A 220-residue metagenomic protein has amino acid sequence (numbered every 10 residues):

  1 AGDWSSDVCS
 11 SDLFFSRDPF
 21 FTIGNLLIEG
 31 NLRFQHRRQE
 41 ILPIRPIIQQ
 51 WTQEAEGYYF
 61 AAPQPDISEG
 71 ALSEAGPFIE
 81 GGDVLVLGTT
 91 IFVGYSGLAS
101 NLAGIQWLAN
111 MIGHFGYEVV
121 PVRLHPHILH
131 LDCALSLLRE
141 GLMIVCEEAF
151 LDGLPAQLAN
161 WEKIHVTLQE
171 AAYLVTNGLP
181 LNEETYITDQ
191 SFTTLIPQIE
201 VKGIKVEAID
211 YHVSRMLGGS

Functional and structural regions predicted by a protein language model:
A1-W4, V8: Single conserved hydrophobic/aromatic residue that forms the stacking wall/gate of nucleotide- or nucleobase-binding
D12-T22, S73-G88, H127-R139, Y173-P180 (+1 more regions): Structural signature of eukaryotic scaffold interfaces centered on beta-propeller domains
G24-L72: Long, hydrophobic, well-ordered secondary-structure blocks that form the structural core and pocket-lining surfaces
E29-R38, T90-A99, P121, E184: Flexible, glycine/proline-enriched loop segments at strand-loop-helix junctions that form or flank small-ligand binding
A55-I112: Loop-centered beta-sheet repeat module
G57-P63, E118-V122, I164-V166, K205-I209: General small-molecule cofactor/ligand-binding pocket signal
L102-Y186, S191-L195: Redox- and metal-dependent alpha/beta enzyme cores, enriched for Fe-S-associated oxidoreductases and cofactor-handling
T193-S220: C-terminal structured interaction module
